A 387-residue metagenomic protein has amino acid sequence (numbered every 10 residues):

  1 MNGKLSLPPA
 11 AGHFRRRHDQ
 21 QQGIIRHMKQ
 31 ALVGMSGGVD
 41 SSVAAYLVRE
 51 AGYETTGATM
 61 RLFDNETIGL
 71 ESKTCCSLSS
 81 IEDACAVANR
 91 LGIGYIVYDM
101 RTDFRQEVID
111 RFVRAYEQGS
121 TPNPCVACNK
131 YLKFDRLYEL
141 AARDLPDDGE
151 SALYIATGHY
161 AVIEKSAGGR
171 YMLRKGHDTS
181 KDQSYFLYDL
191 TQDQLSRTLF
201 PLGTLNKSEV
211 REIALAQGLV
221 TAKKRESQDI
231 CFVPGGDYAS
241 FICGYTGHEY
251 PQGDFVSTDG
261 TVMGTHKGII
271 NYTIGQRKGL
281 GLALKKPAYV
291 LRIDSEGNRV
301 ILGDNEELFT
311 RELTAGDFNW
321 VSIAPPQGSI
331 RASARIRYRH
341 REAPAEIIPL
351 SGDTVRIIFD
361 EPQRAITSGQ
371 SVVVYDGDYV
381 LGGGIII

Functional and structural regions predicted by a protein language model:
G3-L5, Q30: N-terminal cationic leader/targeting segments used for protein routing and processing
L5, Q21-Q22: Cationic, low-complexity basic patches in intrinsically disordered or flexible, solvent-exposed regions
G23-Y188, L199, E209: ATP-dependent adenylation/nucleotidyltransferase module used to activate substrates
G149, A156-I163, M172-I387: AMP-forming adenylation/ATP pyrophosphatase catalytic core
